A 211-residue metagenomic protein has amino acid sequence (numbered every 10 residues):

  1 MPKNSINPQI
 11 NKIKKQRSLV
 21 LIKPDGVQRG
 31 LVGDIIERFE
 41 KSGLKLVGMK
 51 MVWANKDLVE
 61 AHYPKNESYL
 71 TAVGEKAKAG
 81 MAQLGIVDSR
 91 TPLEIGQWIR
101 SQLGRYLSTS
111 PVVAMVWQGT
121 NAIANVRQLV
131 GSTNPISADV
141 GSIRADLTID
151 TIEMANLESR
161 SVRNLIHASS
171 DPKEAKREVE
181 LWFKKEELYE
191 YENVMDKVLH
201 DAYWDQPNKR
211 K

Functional and structural regions predicted by a protein language model:
P2-K211: Non-catalytic terminal and connector segments of soluble metabolic enzymes
